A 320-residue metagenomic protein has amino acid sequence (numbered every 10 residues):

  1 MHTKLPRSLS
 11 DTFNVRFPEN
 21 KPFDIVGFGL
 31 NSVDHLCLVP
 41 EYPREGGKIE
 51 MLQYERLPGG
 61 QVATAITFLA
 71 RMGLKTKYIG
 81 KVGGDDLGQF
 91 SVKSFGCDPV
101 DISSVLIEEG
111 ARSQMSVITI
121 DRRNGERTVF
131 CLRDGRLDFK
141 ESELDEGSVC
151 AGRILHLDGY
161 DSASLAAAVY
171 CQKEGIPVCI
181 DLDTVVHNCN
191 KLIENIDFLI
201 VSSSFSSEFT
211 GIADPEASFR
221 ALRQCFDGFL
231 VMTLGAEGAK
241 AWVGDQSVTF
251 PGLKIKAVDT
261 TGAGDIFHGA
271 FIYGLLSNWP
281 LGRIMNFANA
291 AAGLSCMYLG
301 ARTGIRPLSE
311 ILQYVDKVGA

Functional and structural regions predicted by a protein language model:
M1-K81, D86-F90, C97: Glycine-rich phosphate/adenosyl-contacting loop at the front of the ribokinase-like
H2-V26, P215-A320: Conserved phosphate-binding/catalytic region of the ribokinase-like
P6-D11, P99, D134-K140, V178-T184 (+1 more regions): Short gly/ser/thr-rich secondary-structure transition/capping motifs
G96-G110: A glycine-rich helix N-cap at a beta->alpha junction
I107-E108, I118-I154: Conserved phosphate-binding/catalytic loop of the ribokinase/pfkB sugar-kinase fold
K140, L144, A163-A167, H187-K191 (+1 more regions): Short acidic active-site motifs
Q172-P251: Conserved phosphate/ATP/ADP-binding segment of small-molecule kinases
